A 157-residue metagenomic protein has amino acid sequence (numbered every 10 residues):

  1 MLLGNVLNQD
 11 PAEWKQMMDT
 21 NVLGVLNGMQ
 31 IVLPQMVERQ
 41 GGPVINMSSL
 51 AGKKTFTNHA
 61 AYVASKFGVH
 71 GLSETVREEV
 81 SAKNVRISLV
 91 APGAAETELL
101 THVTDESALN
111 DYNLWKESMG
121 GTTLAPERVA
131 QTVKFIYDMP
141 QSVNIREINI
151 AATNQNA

Functional and structural regions predicted by a protein language model:
N5-V6, D10-K15: Substrate-binding pocket helix/loop in short-chain dehydrogenase/reductase
L7, K54-A60: Active-site loop immediately N-terminal to the catalytic Tyr-X3-Lys motif of short-chain dehydrogenase/reductase
M29, S65: Active-site helix of classical SDR
P34, E78-S81: Alpha-helical segment proximal to the catalytic Tyr-Lys
S49: Residue(s) in the substrate-gating loop at a strand-loop-helix junction that position the organic substrate next
L89-V90, L109-A157: C-terminal helical subdomain
P92-H102: Short, flexible catalytic-loop segment of classical short-chain dehydrogenase/reductase
